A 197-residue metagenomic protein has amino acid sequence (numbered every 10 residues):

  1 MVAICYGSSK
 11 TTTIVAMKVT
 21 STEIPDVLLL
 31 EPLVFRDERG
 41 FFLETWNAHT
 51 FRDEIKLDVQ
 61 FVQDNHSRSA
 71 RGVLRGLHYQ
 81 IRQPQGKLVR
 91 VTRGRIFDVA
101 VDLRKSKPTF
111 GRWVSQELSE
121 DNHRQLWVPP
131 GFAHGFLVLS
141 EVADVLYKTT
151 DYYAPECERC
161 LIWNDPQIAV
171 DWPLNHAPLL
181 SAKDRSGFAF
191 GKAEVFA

Functional and structural regions predicted by a protein language model:
I14-D121, S140-V142, T149-A197: Non-catalytic, conserved peripheral segments adjacent to functional cores
L126, H134-L139: Short beta-strand His + acidic residue motifs that chelate non-heme Fe in jelly-roll/DSBH and cupin folds
